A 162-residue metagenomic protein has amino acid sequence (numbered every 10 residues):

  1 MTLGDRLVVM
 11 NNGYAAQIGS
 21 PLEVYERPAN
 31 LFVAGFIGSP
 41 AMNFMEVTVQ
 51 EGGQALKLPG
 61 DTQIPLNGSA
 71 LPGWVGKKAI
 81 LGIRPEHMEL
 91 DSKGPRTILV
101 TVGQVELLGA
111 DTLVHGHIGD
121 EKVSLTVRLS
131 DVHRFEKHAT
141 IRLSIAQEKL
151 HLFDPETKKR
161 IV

Functional and structural regions predicted by a protein language model:
M1-T62: Internal alpha/beta loop-helix hairpins
P40-M45, E51-V162: Non-catalytic connector elements of ABC transporters
